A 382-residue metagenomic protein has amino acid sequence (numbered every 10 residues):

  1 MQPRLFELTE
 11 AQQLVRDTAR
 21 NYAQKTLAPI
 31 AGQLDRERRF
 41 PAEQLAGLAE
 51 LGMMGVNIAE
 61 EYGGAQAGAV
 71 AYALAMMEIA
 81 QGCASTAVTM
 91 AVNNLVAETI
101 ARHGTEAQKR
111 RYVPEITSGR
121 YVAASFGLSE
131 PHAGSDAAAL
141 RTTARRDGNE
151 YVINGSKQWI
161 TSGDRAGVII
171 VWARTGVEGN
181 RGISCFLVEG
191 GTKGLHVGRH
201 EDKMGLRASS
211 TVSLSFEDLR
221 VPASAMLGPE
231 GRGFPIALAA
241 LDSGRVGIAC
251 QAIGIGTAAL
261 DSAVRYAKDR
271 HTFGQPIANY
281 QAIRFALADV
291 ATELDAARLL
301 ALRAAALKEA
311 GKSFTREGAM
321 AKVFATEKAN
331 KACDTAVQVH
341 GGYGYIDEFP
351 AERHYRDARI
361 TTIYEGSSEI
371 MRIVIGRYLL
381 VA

Functional and structural regions predicted by a protein language model:
M1-T86, H103-Q108, G119, R146-Y151 (+3 more regions): Alpha-helical interface subdomain recognition
Q66-L74, D136-L140, E189, S215 (+1 more regions): Structural signature of FAD isoalloxazine-binding scaffolds in flavoprotein oxidoreductases
A84-A107, G134: N-terminal glycine-rich flavin-associated loop
G119-L128: A short, Trp-centered hydrophobic/proline-enriched beta-strand micro-motif
A133-S135, Q158-D164, L206, D242-G247 (+1 more regions): Glycine-rich phosphate/pyrophosphate-binding beta-alpha loops
S135-D136, Y151: Hydrophobic, small-residue-rich alpha-helical packing segments that form membrane-like cores
A139, K193-P222: Flexible, small-/acidic-enriched active-site or ligand-binding loops
E150, N154-V197: A short core secondary-structure module
